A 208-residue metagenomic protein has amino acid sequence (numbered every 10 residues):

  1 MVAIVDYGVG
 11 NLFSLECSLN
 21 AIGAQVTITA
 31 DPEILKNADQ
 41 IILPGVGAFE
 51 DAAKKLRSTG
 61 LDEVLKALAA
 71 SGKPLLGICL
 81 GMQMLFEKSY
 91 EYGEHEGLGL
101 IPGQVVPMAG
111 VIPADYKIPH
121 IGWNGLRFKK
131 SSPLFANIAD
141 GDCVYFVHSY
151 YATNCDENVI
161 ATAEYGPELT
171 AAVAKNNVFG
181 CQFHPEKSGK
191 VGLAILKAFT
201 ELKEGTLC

Functional and structural regions predicted by a protein language model:
V2-A24, E186-K187: N-terminal beta1-alpha1 ligand-phosphate binding loop
Q25, Q40, P74-L76: Structural signature of beta-strand start/N-cap positions in the alpha/beta core of ABC transporter nucleotide-binding
V26-N37: Short acidic low-complexity segments
G47-H120: Cysteine-nucleophile active-site neighborhood
K88-Y165: Pocket-forming structural segment of enzyme catalytic cores
G141, A174-V178: Beta-strand-turn-beta hairpins that frame and shape the catalytic cleft of phosphate-ester-processing enzymes
P167-A174: Short, surface-exposed beta-strand/loop micro-motifs that present aromatic residues
C181-C208: Acyltransferase
